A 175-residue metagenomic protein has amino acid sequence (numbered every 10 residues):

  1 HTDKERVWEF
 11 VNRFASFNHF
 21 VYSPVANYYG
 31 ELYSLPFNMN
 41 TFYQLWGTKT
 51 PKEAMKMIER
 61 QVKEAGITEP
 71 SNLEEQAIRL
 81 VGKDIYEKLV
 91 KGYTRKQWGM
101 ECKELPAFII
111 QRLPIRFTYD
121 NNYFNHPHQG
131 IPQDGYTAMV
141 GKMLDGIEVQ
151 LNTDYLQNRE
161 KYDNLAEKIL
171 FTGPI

Functional and structural regions predicted by a protein language model:
H1-F14: Glycine-rich FAD cofactor-binding loop and adjacent beta-loop-alpha segment at the N-terminus of flavoprotein
Y22, A26-E167, T172: Active-site/ligand-binding neighborhood in enzyme catalytic cores
I175: Aromatic-residue-lined binding/catalytic grooves and analogous aromatic/hydrophobic interfacial grooves in multimeric
